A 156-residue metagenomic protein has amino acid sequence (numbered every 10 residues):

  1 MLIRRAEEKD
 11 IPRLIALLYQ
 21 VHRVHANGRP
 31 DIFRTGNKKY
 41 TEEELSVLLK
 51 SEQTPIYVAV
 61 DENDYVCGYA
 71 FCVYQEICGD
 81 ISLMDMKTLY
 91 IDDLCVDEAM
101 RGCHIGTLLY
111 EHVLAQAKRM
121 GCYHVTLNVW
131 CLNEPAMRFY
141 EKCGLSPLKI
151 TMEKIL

Functional and structural regions predicted by a protein language model:
L2-A16, H25: A short beta-loop-alpha structural element at the N-terminal edge of CoA-dependent acyl/N-acetyltransferase catalytic
R23-L45: Conserved GNAT-fold acetyl-CoA-binding loop/helix
E43-V58: A short helix-loop-beta-strand connector motif used in the catalytic cores of GNAT acetyltransferases and, in some
V58, Y65-V73, Y90, C95: Conserved beta-strand in the GNAT
D93-V96, G102-A115, K142: Conserved acetyl-CoA-binding loop-helix of GNAT-fold acetyltransferases
T107, R119, C131-K149: Conserved active-site alpha-helix within GNAT-family acetyltransferase domains
K118-N128: Conserved GNAT acetyl-CoA-binding A-motif
T126-A136, E153-L156: Conserved beta-strand-loop-alpha-helix junction that forms the acyl-donor binding cleft
